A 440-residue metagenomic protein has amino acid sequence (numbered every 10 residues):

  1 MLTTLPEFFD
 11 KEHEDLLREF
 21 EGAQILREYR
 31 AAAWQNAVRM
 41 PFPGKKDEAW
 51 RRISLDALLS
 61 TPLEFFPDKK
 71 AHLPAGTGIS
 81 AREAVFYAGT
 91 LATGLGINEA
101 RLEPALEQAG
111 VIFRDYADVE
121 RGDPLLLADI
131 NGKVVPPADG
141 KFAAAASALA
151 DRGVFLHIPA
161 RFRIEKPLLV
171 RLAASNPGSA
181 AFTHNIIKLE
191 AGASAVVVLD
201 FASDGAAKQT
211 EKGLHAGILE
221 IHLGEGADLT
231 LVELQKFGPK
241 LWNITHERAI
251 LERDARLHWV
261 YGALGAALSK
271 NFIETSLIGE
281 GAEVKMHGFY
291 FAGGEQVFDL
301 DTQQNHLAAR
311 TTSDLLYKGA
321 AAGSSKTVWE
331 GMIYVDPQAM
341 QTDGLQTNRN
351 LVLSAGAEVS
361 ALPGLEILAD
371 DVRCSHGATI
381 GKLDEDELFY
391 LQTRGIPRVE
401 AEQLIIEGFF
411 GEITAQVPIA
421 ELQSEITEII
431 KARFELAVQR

Functional and structural regions predicted by a protein language model:
M1-A144, L316, A322: N-terminal amphipathic, basic helical "cap/leader" segment at the start of enzyme domains
N98, P104-I396, F410, T414-R440: Conserved beta-strand/loop scaffold segments within soluble protein domains that form the structured core and edges
